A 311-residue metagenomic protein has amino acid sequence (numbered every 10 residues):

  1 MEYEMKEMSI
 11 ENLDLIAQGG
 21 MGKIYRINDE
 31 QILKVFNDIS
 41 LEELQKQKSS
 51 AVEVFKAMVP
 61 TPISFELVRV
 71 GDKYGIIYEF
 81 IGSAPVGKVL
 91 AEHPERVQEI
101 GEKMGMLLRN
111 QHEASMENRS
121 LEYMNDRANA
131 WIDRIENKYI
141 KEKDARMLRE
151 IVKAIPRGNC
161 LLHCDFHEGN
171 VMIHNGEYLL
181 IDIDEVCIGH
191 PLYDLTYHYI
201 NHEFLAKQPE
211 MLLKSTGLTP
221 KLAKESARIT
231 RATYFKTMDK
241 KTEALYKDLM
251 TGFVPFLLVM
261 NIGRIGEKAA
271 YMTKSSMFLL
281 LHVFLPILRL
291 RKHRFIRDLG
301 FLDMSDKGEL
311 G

Functional and structural regions predicted by a protein language model:
M1-E7, E113-C164, E168-H174, D298 (+1 more regions): An alpha-helical support segment within catalytic cores of ATP-dependent transferases
E7-L15: Conserved N-terminal boundary motif of the eukaryotic protein kinase catalytic domain
I10-E11, I27-I32, A57-T61, P156-C160 (+3 more regions): Short glycine/proline-enriched coil/turn segments at helix->beta-strand junctions
D14-I16, K23-I27, R149-Y193: Active-site acidic catalytic loop and adjacent metal/ATP-binding pocket of ATP-dependent phosphoryl transfer enzymes
D14-L15, G20-R119: ATP-binding pocket architecture of kinase catalytic cores
L90-A91, E99, E113-N129, I183 (+3 more regions): Inter-domain helical "communication" segments and dimerization helices that couple sensory or membrane-embedded modules
L195-D239, V254-K274: Active-site activation/catalytic loop segments of kinase-like enzymes and analogous catalytic loops in related
F256-G311: ATP/Mg2+ or Mg2+-diphosphate-binding catalytic cores that bind nucleotide phosphates or diphosphates via glycine-rich
